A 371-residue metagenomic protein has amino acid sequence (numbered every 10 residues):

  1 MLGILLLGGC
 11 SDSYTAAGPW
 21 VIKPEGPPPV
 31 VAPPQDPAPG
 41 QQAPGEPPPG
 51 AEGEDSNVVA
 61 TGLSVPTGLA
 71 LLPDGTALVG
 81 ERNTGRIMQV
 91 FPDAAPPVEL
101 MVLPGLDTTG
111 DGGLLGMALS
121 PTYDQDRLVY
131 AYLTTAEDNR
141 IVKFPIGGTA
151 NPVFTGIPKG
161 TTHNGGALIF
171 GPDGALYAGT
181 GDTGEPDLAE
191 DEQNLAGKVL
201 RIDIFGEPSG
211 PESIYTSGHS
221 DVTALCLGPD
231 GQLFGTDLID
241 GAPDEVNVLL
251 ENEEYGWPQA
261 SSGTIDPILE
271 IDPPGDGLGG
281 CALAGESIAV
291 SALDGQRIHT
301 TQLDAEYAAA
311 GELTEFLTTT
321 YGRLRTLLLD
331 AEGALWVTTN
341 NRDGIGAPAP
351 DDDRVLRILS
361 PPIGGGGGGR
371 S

Functional and structural regions predicted by a protein language model:
M1-L2: Sec-dependent N-terminal signal peptides
L6-G9: C-terminal motif of bacterial Sec signal peptides marking the signal peptidase cleavage site
S11-G184, Q232-L238, G275-E306, L313-L317 (+1 more regions): Acidic, Gly/Ser/Thr-rich repeat motifs that build Ca2+-stabilized beta-propeller blades
T15, E207-P208, E254-Y255, P361-G369: Short, charged low-complexity linker/loop segments at the C-terminal edge of domains
V98-G110, A150-N164, L195, L200-S220 (+2 more regions): Surface-exposed loop and turn segments in beta-propeller and other repeat-based domains that flank or scaffold
A136, L233, D240-D244, V248-E254: Short edge-strand/loop segments of extracellular domains
I214-G241: Repeat-solenoid scaffold signature
A242-E245, D266-L283: C-terminal amphipathic alpha-helical segment
